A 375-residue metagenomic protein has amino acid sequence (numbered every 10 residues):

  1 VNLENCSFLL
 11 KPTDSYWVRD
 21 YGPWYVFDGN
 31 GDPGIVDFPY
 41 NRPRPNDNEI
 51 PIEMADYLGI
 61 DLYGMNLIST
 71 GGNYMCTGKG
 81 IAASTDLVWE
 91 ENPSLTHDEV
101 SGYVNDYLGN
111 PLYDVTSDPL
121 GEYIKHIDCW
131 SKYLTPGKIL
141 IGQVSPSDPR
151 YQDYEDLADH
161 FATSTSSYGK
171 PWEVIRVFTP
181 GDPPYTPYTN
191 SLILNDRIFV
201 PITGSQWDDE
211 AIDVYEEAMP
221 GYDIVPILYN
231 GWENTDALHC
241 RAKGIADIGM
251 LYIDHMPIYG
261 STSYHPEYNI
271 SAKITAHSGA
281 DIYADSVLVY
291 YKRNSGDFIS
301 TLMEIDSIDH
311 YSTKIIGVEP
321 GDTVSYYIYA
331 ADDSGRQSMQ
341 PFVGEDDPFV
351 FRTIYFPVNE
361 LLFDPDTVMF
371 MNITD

Functional and structural regions predicted by a protein language model:
V1-Y252: The feature marks the mature, well-folded catalytic cores of soluble enzymes
I245-D375: Glycan-association/targeting regions that enable binding to alpha-glucans and other polysaccharides
